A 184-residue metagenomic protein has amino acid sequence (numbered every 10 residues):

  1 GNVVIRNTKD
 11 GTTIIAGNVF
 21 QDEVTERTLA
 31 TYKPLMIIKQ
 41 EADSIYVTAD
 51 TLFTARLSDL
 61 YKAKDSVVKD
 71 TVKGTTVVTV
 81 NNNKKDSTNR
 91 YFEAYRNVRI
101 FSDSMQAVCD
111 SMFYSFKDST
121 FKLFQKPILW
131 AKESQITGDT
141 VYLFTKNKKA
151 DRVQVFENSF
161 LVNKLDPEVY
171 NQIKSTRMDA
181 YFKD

Functional and structural regions predicted by a protein language model:
G1-D184: Structural signature for solvent-exposed beta-strand/loop edge elements and short helix-capping sites, enriched
